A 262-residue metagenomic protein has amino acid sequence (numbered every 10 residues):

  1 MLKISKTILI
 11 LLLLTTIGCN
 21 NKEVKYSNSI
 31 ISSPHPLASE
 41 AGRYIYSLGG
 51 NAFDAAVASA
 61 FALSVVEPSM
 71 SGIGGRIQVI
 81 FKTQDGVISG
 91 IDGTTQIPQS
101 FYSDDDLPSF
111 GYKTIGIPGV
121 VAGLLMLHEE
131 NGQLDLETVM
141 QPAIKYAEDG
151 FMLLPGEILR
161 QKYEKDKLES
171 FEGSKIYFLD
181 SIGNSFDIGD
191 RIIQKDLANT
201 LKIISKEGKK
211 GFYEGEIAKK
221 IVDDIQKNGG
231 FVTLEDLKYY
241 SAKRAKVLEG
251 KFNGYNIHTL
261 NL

Functional and structural regions predicted by a protein language model:
K3-I10: Sec-dependent signal peptide recognition, specifically the positively charged N-region followed immediately by
T15-G18: C-terminal motif of bacterial Sec signal peptides marking the signal peptidase cleavage site
N20-E40, Y44, L48-E207, F212-E214 (+1 more regions): Noncatalytic scaffold domains of N-terminal-nucleophile
